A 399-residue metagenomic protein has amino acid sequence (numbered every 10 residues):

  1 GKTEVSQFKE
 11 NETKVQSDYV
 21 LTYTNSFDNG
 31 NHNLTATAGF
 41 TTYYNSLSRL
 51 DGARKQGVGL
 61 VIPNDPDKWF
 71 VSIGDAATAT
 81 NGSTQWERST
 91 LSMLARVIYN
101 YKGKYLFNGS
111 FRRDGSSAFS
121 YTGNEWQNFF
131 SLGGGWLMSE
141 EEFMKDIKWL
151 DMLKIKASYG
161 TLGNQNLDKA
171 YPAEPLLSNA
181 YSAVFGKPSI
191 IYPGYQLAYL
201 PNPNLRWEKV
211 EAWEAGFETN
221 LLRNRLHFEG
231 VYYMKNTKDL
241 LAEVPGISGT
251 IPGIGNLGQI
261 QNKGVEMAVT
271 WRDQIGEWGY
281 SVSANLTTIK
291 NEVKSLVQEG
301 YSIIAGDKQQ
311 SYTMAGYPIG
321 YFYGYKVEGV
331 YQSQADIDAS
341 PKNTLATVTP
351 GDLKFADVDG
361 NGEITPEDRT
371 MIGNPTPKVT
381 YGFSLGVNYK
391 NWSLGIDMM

Functional and structural regions predicted by a protein language model:
G1-A315, S384, K390: Extracellular/periplasmic, surface-exposed regions of secreted and cell-surface proteins
V20-T22, I372, K378: Active-site loop/lid in soluble adenylation, ligation, and acyl-transfer enzymes
K148, K290-E292, G320, Q332 (+1 more regions): C-terminal beta-signal and adjacent terminal beta-strands/loops of Gram-negative outer-membrane beta-barrel proteins
N202, K354-D357, N374: Solvent-exposed beta-strand/coil patches in large extracellular/periplasmic or lumenal scaffold regions
S281, N374-M399: Conserved C-terminal beta-signal and adjacent last beta-strands/turns of outer-membrane beta-barrel proteins
K308-G320, N343-A356: Glycine-centered loop/turn motifs
Y325-K326, V330-Q334: C-terminal segments of large proteins
N361: Acidic carboxylate motifs that coordinate Ca2+ or other divalent cations, activating on Asp/Glu
